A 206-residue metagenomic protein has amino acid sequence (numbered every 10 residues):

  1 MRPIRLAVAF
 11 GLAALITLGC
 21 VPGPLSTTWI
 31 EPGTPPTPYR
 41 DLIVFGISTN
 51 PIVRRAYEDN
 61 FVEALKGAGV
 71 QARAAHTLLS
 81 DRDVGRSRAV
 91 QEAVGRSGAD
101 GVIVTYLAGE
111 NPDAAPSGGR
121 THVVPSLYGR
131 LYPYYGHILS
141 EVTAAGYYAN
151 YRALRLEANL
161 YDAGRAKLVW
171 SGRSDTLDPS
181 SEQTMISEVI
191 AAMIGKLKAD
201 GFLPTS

Functional and structural regions predicted by a protein language model:
M1-F10: Bacterial N-terminal signal peptides that target proteins for export
A9-G19: Bacterial N-terminal signal peptides
C20-R40, T49, H137-S206: C-terminal/domain-edge helix-coil "capping" segments
P24-T27, V53-E58, H122: Short acidic/polar alpha-helix capping motifs at helix-coil junctions
D41, F45-G118: N-terminal segment of the mature soluble domain
R86-L160: Surface-exposed short loop/turn segments
